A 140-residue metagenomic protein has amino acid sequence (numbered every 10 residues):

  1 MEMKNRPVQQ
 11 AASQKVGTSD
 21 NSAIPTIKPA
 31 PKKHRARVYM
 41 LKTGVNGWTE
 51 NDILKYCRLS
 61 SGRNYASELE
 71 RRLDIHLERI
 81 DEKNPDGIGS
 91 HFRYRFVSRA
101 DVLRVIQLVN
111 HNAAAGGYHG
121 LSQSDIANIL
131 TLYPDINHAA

Functional and structural regions predicted by a protein language model:
E2-A30, A66-H111: DNA-binding patch around the recognition helix
K33-G44: Short amphipathic alpha-helical interface segments
R35, N64-Y65: Short Gly/charged-rich anion-binding patches and loops
V45-L54: Short acidic, hydrophobic short linear motifs in intrinsically disordered regions
L54-C57, Y118: N-terminal/domain-start segments enriched in small and hydrophobic, helix-friendly residues, covering either
C57-N64: Short, basic interhelical loop/turn and adjoining N-cap of the next helix at nucleic-acid- or acidic-partner-contacting
Q107-A140: Amphipathic alpha-helical dimerization/coiled-coil segments that flank or bridge DNA-binding/regulatory modules
